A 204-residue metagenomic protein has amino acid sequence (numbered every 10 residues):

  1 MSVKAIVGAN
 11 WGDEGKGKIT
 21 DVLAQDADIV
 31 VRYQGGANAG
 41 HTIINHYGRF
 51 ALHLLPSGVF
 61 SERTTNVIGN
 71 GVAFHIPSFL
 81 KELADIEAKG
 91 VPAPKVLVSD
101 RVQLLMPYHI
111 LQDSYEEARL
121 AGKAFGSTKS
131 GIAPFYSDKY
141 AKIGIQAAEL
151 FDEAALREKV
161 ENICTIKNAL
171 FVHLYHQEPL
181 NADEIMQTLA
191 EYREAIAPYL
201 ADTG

Functional and structural regions predicted by a protein language model:
M1-G204: Non-transmembrane, aqueous-exposed alpha-helical and coiled segments at domain scale
